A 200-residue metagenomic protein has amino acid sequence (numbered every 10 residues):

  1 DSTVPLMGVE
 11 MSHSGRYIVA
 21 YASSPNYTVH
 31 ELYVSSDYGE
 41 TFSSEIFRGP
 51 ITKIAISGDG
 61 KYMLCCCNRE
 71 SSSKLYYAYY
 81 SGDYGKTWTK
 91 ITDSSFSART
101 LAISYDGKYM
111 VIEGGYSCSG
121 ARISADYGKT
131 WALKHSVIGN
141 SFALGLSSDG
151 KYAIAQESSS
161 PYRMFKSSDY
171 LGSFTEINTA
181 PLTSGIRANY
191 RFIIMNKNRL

Functional and structural regions predicted by a protein language model:
D1, E31-S44, Y79-T89, S124-L133 (+1 more regions): Asp-box/BNR beta-propeller loop motif
D1-T3, E45-G49, T92-S95, H135-I138 (+1 more regions): Surface loop/turn motifs at the tips and blade-to-blade linkers of beta-strand repeat domains
P5-M11, P50-I56, S97-I103, G139-L146 (+1 more regions): Repeated scaffold domains used in trafficking and secretory/extracellular systems, primarily beta-propellers
S12, S35-S36, S57, S81-G82 (+5 more regions): Conserved Ser/Thr-centered positions that define the repeating blades of beta-propeller domains
S23-T28, R69-S73, G115-S119, S158-Y162: Short glycine/acidic-enriched loop and turn motifs that connect beta-strands
